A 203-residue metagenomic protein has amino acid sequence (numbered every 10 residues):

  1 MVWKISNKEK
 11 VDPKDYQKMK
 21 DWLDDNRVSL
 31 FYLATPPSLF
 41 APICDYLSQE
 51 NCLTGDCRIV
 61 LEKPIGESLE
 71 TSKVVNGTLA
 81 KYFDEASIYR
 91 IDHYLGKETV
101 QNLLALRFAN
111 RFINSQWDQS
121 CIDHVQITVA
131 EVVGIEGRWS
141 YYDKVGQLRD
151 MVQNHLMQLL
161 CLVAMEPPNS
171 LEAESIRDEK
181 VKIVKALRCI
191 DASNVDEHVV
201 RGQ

Functional and structural regions predicted by a protein language model:
M1-V60, I65-Q203: Secretory/organelle targeting and membrane-embedding segments
